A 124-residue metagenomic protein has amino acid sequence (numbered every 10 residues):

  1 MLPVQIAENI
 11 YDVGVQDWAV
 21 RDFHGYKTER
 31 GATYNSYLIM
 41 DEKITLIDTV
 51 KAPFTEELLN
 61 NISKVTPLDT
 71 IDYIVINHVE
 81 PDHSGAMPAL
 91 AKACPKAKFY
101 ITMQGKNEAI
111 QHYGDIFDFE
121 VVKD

Functional and structural regions predicted by a protein language model:
M1, M40, T70-D72: Alpha-helical hydrophobic/aromatic positions enriched in membrane-embedded helices and signal peptides
P3-K64: Conserved beta-strand hairpin/beta-sheet module of binuclear metal-dependent hydrolase folds, prominently
V4-E8, Y100-D124: Metallo-beta-lactamase
D22, A86-M87, Q111: Short glycine-/acidic-enriched loop or helix-start segments at secondary-structure transitions that form or flank
S36, T70-I71, E108: Short, intrinsically disordered/low-complexity patches at protein termini and at juxtamembrane boundaries
E42-K43, P95-K96, D115-F117: Short coil/turn connectors at secondary-structure junctions
P53-Y100: Active-site metal-binding motif and surrounding structural segment of the metallo-beta-lactamase
